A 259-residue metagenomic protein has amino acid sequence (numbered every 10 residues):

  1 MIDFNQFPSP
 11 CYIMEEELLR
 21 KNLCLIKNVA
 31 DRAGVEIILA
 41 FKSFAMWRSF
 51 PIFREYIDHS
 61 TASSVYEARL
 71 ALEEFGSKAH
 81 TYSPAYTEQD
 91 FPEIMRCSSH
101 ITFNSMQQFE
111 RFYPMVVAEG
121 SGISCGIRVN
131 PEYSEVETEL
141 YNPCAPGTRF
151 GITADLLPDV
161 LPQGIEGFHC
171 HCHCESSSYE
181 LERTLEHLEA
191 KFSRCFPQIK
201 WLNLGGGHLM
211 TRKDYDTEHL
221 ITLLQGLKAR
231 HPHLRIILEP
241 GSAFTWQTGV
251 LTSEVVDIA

Functional and structural regions predicted by a protein language model:
M1-M14: Generic N-terminal amphipathic, Lys/Arg-enriched alpha-helix
F7-S9, V136, A145, V250-S253: Residue-level signal for pocket-adjacent positions within structured domains
L18: Active-site anion-handling motifs in enzyme catalytic cores
L23: Short amphipathic alpha-helical/adjacent loop interface patches that line ligand and macromolecule-binding sites
V35-W201, L223-G226, R230: Active-site-proximal beta-alpha core segment in soluble small-molecule metabolic enzymes
S176-A259: C-terminal active-site-proximal or functional interface alpha/beta core segments in diverse enzymes
